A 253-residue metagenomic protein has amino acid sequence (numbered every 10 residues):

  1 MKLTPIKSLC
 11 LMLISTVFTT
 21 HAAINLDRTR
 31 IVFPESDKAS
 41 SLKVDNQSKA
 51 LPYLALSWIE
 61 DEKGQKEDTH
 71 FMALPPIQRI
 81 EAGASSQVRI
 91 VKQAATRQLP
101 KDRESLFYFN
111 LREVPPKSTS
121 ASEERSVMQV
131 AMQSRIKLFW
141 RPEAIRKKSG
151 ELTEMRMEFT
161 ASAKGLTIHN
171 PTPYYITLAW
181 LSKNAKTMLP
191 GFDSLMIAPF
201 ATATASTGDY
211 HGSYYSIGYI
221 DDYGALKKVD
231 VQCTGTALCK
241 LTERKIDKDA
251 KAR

Functional and structural regions predicted by a protein language model:
M1-C10: Bacterial N-terminal signal peptides that target proteins for export
V17-T19: N-terminal signal peptide c-region/cleavage motif recognized by signal peptidases
A22-D45, K147-E158: Beta-sheet-dominated interaction scaffolds and their linkers
E35-S41, D102-L106, S162: Short, solvent-exposed loop/turn segments enriched in Ser/Thr/Gly
S40-N46, I90, F107-R112, G165-N170: Buried hydrophobic-core signal for structured, non-transmembrane domains
S48-Q65, P171-M188: Short acidic, flexible loop segments centered on an aromatic residue
Q65-R97, T187-G212: Intrinsically disordered, low-complexity Pro/Gly/Ser/Thr-rich segments with frequent PxxP/GP/PP motifs and embedded
A95-I145, S213-R253: Terminal connector regions
